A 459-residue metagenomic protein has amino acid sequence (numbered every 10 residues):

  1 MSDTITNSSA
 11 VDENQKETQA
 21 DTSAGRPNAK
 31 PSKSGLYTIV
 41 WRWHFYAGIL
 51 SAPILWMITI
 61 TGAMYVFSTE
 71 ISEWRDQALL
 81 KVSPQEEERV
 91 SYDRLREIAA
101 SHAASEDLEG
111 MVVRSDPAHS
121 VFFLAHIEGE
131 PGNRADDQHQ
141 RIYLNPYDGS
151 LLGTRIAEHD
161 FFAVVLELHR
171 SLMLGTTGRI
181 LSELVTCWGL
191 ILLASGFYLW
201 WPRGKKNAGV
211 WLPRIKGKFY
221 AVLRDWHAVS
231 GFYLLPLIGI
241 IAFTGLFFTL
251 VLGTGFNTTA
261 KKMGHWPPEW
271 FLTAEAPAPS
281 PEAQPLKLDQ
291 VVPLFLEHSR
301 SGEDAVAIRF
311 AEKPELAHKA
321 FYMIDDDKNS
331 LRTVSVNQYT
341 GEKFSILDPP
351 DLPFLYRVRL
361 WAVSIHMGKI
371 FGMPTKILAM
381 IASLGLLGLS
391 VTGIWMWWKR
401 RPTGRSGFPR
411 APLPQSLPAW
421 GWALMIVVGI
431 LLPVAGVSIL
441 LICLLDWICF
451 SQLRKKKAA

Functional and structural regions predicted by a protein language model:
S2-A459: Conserved histidines in hydrophobic membrane contexts and catalytic metal-binding motifs
